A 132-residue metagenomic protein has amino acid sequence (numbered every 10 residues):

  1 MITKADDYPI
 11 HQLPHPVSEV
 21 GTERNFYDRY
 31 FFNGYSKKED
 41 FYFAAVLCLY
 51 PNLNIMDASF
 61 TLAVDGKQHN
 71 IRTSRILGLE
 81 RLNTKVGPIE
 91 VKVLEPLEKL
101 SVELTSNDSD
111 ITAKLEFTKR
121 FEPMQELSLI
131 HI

Functional and structural regions predicted by a protein language model:
M1-K37: Short, Gly/Pro- and small/polar-rich lid/capping loops
H11-S18, E39-A45, L82-K85: Short Pro/Gly-enriched beta-strand edge/turn motifs at strand-loop
K37-E39, A63-K67, N107-D108: Short acidic-glycine loop/turn motifs at beta-strand connectors
A44-R75: An N-terminal, globular interaction/scaffold subdomain
Q68-V91: Blade-loop segments of beta-propeller domains
E98-S106: Short, hydrophobic/proline-enriched secondary-structure or compact coil segments at domain edges
T118-Q125: Conserved N-lobe ATP-binding subsite of Hanks-type protein kinase domains, especially the beta3 VAIK lysine
I130-I132: Conserved small/polar residues in nucleotide/adenosyl-binding loops
